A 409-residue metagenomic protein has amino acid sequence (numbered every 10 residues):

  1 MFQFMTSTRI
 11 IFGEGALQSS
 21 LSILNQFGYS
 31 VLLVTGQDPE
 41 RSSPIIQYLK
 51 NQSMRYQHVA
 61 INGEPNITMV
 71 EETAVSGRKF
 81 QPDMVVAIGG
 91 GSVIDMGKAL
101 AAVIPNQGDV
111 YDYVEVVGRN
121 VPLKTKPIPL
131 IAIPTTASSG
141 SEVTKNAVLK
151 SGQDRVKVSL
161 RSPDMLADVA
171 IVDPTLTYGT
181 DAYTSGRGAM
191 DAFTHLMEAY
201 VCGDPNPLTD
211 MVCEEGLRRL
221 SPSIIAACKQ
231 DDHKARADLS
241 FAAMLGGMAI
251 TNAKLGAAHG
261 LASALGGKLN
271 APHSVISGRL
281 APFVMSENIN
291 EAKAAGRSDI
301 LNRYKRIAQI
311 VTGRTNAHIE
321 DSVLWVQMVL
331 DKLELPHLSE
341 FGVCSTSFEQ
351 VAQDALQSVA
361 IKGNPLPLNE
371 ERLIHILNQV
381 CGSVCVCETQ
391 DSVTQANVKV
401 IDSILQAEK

Functional and structural regions predicted by a protein language model:
M1-M84: ATP/NTP phosphate-donor binding region
G77-V117, P127-T135: A short, small-residue-rich loop immediately preceding and capping a beta-strand
Q107-P205, S298-D299, R303-R306: A glycine/threonine-rich phosphate-anchoring loop and its flanking beta-alpha core in nucleotide/phosphate-binding
S138, M244-S277, S358-K362: Glycine-rich phosphate/pyrophosphate-binding beta-alpha loops
A182-L245, A249: C-terminal and late-domain segments of enzyme folds
K268-A271, V275-S347, L405: Gly/Pro-rich interdomain helix-loop hinge
S345-K409: Short, amphipathic C-terminal "tail helix"
